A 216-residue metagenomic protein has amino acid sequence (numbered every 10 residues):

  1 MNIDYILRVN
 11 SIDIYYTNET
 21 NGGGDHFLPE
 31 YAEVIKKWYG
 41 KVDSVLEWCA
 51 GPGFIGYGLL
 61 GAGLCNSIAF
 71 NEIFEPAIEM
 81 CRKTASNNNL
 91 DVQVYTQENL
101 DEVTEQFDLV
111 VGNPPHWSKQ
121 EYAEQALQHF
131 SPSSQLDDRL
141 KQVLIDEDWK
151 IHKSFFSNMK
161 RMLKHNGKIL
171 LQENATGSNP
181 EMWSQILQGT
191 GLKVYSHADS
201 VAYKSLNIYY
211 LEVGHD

Functional and structural regions predicted by a protein language model:
M1-Y39: Class I SAM-dependent transferase core
F27-T104, L109-G112, S118-Q120: Conserved SAM/SAH cofactor-binding pocket of Class I
A62, A126-F130, L187-Q188: Glycine-rich, phosphate-binding/catalytic loops in enzymes
R82-K83, Y122-Q125, F156, M182-S184: Short amphipathic alpha-helical segments
P114-I151: Mobile active-site "lid"/loop adjacent to the S-adenosyl-L-methionine
E147-Y203: Conserved Class I SAM-dependent methyltransferase catalytic core
K204-Y210: Short hydrophobic/aromatic beta-strand or adjacent loop that forms the aromatic wall/cage of a ligand/substrate-binding
Y210-D216: C-terminal lobe and adjacent flexible extensions of AdoMet/dcAdoMet transferase-like proteins
